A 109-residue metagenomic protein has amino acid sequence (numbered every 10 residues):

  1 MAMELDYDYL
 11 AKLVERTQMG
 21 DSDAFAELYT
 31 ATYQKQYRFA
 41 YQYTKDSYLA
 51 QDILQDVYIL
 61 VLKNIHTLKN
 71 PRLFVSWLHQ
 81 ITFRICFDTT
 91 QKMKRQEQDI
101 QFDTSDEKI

Functional and structural regions predicted by a protein language model:
M1-E15: Extreme N-terminal regulatory/targeting segments of RNA polymerase sigma factors
A2-E4, Q18-E27, Y37-D56: Short, charged helix-capping/linker segments at alpha-helix termini
Y7, Q96-I109: Internal acidic/polar
L13, A24-F25, F74, D99: Hydrophobic side chains within well-formed alpha-helices
S22, S47, Q51, I65-V75 (+1 more regions): A short, glycine- and basic residue-enriched loop/turn that sits immediately adjacent to a domain's principal
T30-Q34, Q55, F83, K92: ATP/adenylate-binding site constellation spanning eukaryotic-like Ser/Thr protein kinases, ABC-transporter
R38, D52-I59, R72-R84: Structural recognition of an alpha-helix C-terminal capping motif at a helix-to-coil junction
H66-N70, F83-I100: Arg/Lys-rich amphipathic alpha helix in sigma70-family domain 2
